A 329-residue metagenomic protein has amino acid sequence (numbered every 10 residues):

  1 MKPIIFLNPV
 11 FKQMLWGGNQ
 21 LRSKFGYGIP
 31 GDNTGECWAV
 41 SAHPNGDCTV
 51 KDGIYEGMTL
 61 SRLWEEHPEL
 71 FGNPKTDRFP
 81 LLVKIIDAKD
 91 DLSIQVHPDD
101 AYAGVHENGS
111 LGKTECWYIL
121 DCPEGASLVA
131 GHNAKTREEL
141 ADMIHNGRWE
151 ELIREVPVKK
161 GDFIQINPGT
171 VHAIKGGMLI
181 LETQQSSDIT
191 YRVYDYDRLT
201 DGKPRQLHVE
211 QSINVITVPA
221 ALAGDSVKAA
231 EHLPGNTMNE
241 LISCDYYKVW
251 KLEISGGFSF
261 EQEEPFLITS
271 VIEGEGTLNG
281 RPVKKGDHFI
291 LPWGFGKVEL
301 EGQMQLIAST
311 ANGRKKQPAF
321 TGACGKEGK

Functional and structural regions predicted by a protein language model:
M1-K135, D197-G224, V249, R314 (+1 more regions): Transition-metal
R78, I86-D91, C122-G125, T170-T190 (+2 more regions): Ligand-binding loop in jelly-roll beta-barrel domains
I85, S93-Q95, C116-Y118, E155 (+6 more regions): Conserved hydrophobic/aromatic beta-strand scaffold that supports enzyme active sites
G125-K159, E261-Q262, F266-K284: A short beta-strand-loop-beta hairpin characteristic of the jelly-roll/cupin
H145, W149-L152, F163-Q165, V171-L222: An exposed, glycine/acidic-rich loop-and-rim segment of catalytic or binding clefts
L152-Q165, L179, L278-K297: Short acidic-glycine-tyrosine-enriched beta hairpin
Y191-G257, E263: C-terminal amphipathic alpha-helical segment
L252, G274, G286, L306: Hydrophobic, well-ordered secondary-structure elements that form the walls of internal hydrophobic environments
